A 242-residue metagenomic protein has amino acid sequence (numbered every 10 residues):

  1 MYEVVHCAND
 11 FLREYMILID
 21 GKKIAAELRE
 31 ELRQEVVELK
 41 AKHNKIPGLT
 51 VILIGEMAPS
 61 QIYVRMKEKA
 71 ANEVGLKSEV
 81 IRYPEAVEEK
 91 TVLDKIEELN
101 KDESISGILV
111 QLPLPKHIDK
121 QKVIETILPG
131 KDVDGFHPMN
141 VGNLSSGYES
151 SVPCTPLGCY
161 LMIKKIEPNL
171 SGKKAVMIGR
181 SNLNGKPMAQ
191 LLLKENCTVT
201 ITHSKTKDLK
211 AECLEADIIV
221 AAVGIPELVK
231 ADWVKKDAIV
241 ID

Functional and structural regions predicted by a protein language model:
M16-H43: Positively charged, low-complexity intrinsically disordered leader regions
P47-L49, A175: Conserved hydrophobic helix-helix packing surfaces used for dimerization/oligomerization
L49, A71-E85, V199-I201: Short beta-strand elements in bilobed, periplasmic/extracellular small-molecule ligand-binding domains
L53, L109-P113, I178: Short beta-strand segments
I54-E68, S150-I239: Glycine-rich phosphate/diphosphate-binding loop of Rossmann-like nucleotide-binding domains
T91-E103: Short, well-structured alpha-helical segments in soluble
V110-S171, M188: Anion-binding alpha/beta catalytic cores of soluble intermediary-metabolism enzymes, centered on
